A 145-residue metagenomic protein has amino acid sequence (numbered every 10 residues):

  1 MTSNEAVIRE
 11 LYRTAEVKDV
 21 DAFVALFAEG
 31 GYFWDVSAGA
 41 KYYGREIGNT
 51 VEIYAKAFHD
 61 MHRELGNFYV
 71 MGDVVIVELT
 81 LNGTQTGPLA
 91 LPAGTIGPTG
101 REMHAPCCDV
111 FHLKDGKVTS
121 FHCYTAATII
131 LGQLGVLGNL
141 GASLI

Functional and structural regions predicted by a protein language model:
M1-E29, G141-I145: Short, low-complexity N-terminal intrinsically disordered segments enriched in polar/charged residues
I8-L11, F23-V24, G31, I47 (+3 more regions): Hydrophobic pocket/interface hotspot
V20-G87: A solvent-exposed, acidic/Ser-Thr-rich amphipathic alpha-helical stretch
H62-E64, M103-C108: Short, surface-exposed coil-to-beta transition loops
G87-P98: Short, surface-exposed loop/helix-turn segments at secondary-structure junctions that function as lids/hinges flanking
T119-I145: Low-complexity, intrinsically disordered terminal/linker segments enriched in charged and Gly/Pro repeats
